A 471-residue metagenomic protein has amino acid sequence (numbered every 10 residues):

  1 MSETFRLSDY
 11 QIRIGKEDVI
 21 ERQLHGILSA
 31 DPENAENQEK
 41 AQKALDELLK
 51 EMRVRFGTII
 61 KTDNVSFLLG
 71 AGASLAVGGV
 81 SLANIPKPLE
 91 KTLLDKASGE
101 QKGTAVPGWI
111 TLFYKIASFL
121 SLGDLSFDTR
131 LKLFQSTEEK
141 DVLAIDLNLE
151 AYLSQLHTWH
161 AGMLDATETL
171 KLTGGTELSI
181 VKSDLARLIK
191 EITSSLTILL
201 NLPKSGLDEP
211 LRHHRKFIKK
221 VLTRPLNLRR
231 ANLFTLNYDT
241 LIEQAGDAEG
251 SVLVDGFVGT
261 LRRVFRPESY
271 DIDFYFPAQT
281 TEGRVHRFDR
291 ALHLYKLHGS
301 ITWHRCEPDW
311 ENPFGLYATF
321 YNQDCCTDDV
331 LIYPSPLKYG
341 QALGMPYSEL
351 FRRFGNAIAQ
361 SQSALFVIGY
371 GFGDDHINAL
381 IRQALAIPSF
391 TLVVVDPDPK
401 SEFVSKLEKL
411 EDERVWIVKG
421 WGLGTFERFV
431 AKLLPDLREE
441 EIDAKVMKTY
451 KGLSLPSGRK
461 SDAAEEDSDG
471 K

Functional and structural regions predicted by a protein language model:
M1-F67, Q101-I110, R284, G340-K471: SIR2/sirtuin-family catalytic core signature
S2-F5, L93, P225: Eukaryotic non-globular, compositionally biased segments
E47, R53-A97: An N-terminal structural lobe/cap that precedes and organizes the functional/catalytic core across diverse proteins
A71, L236, G299, Y370 (+1 more regions): Cofactor-binding loop segments of dinucleotide-utilizing enzymes, especially the Rossmann-like FAD- and NAD(P)+-binding
A76, T104-T193, N201, S205-H213 (+1 more regions): Extended, H/D-rich, highly charged conserved domains that either
A76-L82, I242-D247, E307-P308, D375-I381 (+1 more regions): A short acidic (Asp/Glu
P86-A97, E249-R262, G369: A short alpha->loop->secondary-structure connector
N312-R352, A357: Flexible internal linker/loop segments at domain or repeat junctions
